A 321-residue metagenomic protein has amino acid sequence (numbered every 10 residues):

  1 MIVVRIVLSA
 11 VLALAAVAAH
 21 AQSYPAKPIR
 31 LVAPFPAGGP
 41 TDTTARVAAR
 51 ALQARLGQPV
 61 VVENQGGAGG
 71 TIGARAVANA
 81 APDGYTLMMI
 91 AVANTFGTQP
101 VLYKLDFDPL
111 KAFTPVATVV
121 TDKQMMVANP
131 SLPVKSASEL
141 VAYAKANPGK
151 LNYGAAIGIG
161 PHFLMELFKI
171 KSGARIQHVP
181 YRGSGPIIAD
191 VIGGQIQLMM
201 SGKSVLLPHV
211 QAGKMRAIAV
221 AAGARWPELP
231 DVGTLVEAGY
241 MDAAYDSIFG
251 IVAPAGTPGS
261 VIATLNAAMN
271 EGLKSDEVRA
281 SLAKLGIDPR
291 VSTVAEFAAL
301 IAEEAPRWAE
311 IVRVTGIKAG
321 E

Functional and structural regions predicted by a protein language model:
V4-A15: Bacterial N-terminal signal peptides
A19-L31, A80-T86, S138-N152, Q211-K214 (+4 more regions): Immediate post-signal peptide segment of exported/extracytoplasmic ligand-binding proteins
A21-K111, G149-L151, I157, G173-M200 (+3 more regions): N-terminal (or domain-start) structured segment
T43, V47, A51, I72 (+15 more regions): Extracytoplasmic/secreted proteins, especially bacterial periplasmic and envelope-associated proteins
N79-G84, P100-P186, L235, I248-S281: Hinge/capping helix and adjacent helix->loop/strand transition within the periplasmic-binding protein
A91-V92, P130, G202-S204, A222-G223 (+1 more regions): Short secondary-structure boundary segments
D108, T121, L206-K274, E303-P306 (+1 more regions): C-terminal lobe and pocket-closing loops of periplasmic/extracytoplasmic Venus-flytrap solute-binding proteins
A280-A299: Flexible, acidic loop-helix segments that line cofactor/substrate-binding pockets
